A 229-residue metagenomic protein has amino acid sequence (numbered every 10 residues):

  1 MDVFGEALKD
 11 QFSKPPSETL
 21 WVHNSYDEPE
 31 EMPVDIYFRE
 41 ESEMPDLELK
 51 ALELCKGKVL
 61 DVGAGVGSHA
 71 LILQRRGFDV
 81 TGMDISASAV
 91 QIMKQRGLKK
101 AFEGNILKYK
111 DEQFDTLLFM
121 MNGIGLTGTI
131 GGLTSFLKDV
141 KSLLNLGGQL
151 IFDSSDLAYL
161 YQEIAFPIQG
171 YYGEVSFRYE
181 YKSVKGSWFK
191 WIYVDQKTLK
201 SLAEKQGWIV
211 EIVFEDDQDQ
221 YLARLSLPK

Functional and structural regions predicted by a protein language model:
M1-W21: N-terminal auxiliary segments of SAM/dcSAM-dependent transferases
D10, V22, N145-E204: SAM-dependent methyltransferase
V34, F38-K58: Conserved alpha-helix/loop element of class I SAM-dependent methyltransferases that forms part of the SAM/SAH-binding
V66: Conserved SAM/SAH-binding loop
S86-A87: Conserved SAM/SAH-binding beta-strand->alpha-helix loop
G97-K108: Conserved SAM-binding strand-loop segment of SAM-dependent methyltransferases
F114-T134: A short SAM/SAH-binding and catalytic strip from SAM-dependent methyltransferases
T134-L146: A short glycine-rich, Lys/Arg-flanked "PGG" loop and its adjoining helix->strand segment in the class I
